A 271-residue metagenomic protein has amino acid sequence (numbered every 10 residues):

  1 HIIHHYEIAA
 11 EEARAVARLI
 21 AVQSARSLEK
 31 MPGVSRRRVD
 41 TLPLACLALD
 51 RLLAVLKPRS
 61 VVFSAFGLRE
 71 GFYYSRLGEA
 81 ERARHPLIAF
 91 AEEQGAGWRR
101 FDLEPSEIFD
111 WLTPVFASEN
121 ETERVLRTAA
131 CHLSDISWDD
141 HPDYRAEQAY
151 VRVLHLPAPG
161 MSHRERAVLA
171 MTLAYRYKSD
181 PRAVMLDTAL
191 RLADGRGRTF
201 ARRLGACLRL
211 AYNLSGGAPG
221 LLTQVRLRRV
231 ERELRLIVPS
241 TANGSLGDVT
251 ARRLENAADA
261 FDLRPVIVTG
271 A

Functional and structural regions predicted by a protein language model:
H1-A218, T223-L234, G244, E255: Helical "lid/coupling" subdomains associated with nucleotide-phosphate turnover
L234, P265-V266: Conserved beta-strand core positions
S245-P265: Short, non-transmembrane amphipathic alpha-helical segments
V268-A271: Short proline/glycine- and acidic-rich turn/helix-capping motifs at secondary-structure junctions
